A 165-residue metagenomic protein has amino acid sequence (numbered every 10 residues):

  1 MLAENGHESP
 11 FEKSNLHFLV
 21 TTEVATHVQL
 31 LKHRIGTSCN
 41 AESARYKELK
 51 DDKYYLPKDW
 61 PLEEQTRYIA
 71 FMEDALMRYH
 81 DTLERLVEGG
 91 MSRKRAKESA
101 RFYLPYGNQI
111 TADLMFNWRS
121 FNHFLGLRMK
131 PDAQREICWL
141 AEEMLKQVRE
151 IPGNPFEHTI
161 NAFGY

Functional and structural regions predicted by a protein language model:
M1-Y165: Family-specific signature for flavin-dependent thymidylate synthase
